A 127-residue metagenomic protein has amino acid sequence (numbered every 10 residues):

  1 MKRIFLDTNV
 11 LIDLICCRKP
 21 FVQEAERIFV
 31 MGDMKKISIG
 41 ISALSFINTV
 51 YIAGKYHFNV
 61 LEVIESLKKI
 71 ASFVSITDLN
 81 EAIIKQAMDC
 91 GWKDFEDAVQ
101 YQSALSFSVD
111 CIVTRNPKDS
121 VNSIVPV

Functional and structural regions predicted by a protein language model:
M1-I41, K55-E62, N122: Short, well-structured N-terminal submotif of metal-dependent ribonuclease cores
L6, F107, V125: Structured loop/turn residues at beta-strand edges in well-structured enzyme cores
E26, L44-S75, N80-I83: Active-site-proximal, substrate-binding regions of enzyme catalytic domains and RNA-binding/basic surfaces
I41-A43, T114: Short beta-strand segments at enzyme active-site cores
I47, K68, Q102, D119-S120: Positions that flank functional sites
S72-K118: Active-site neighborhoods of divalent-metal-dependent phosphate/nucleic-acid chemistry enzymes
K118-P126: Short loop/helix-cap segments at secondary-structure boundaries that form the rim of catalytic
